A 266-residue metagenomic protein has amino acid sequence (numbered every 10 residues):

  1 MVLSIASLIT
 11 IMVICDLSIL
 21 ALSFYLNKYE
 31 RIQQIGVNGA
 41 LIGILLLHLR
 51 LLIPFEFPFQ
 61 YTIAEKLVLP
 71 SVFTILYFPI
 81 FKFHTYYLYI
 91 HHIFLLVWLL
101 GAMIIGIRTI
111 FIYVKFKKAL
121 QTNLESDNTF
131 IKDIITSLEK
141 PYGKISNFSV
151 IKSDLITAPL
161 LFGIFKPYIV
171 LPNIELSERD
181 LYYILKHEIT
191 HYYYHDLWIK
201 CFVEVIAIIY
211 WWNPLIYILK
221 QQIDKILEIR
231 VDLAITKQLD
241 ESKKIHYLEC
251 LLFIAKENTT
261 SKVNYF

Functional and structural regions predicted by a protein language model:
V2-V68, F83-F266: Membrane-embedded and juxtamembrane structural elements of multi-pass membrane proteins
F73-Y77, V263-F266: Juxtamembrane amphipathic/hinge helix adjacent to a transmembrane helix
